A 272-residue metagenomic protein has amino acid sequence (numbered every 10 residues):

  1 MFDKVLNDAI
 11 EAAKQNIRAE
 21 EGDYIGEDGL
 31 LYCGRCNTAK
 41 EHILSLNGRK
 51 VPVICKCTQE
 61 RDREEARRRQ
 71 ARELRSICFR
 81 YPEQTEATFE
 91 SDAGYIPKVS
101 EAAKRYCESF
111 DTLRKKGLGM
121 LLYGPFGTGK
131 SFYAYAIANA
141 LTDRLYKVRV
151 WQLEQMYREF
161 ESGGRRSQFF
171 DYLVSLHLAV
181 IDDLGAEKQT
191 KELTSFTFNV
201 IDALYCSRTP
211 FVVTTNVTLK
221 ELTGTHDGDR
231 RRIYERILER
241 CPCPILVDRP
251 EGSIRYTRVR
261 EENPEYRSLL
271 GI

Functional and structural regions predicted by a protein language model:
R18-L30, L46-R49: Short, flexible, mixed-charge glycine/proline-rich loop motifs that serve as phosphate/nucleic-acid-contacting
Y32-R80: Interdomain "pre-motor" coupling segment immediately N-terminal to P-loop NTPase/helicase cores
I77-E90: Conserved adenine-nucleotide phosphate-binding loops and their immediately adjacent elements
E90-M120: Pre-Walker A (pre-P-loop) alpha-helix and adjacent loop at the N terminus of AAA/AAA+ ATPase modules, a conserved
P97-K104, Y123, A138-L178, E187-S195: Short glycine-rich substrate-engagement loop in P-loop NTPases that contacts/grips substrate
T112-A134: Walker A/P-loop nucleotide-binding motif
Y157-F160, A186-I272: Replace "adjacent to P-loop NTPase cores in ATP/GTP-dependent enzymes" with "adjacent to NTP-binding cores
D182-L184: Walker B catalytic acidic pair
